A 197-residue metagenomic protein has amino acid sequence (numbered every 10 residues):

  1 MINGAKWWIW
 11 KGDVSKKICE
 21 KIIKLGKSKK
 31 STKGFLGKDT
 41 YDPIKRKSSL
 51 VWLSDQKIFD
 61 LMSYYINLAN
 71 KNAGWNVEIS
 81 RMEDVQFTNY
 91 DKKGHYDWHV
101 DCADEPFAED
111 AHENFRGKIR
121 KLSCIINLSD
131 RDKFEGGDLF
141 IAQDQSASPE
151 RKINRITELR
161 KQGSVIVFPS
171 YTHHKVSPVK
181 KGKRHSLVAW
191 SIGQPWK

Functional and structural regions predicted by a protein language model:
M1-V167, Y171-K197: Fe(II)/2-oxoglutarate oxygenase catalytic core
